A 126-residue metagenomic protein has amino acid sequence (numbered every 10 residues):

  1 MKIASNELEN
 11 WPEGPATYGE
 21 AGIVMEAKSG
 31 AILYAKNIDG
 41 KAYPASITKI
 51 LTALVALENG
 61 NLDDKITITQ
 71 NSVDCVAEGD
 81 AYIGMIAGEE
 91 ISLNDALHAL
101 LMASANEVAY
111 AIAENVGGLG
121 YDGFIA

Functional and structural regions predicted by a protein language model:
M1-A126: Active-site-adjacent loops and short helices of periplasmic peptidoglycan-processing enzymes
